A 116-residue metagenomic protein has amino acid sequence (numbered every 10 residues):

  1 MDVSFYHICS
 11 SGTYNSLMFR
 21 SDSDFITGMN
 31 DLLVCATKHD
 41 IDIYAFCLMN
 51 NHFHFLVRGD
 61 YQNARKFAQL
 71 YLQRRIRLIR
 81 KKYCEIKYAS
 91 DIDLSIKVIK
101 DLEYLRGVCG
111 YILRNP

Functional and structural regions predicted by a protein language model:
M1-P116: Short catalytic/metal-binding and nucleic-acid-binding patches
